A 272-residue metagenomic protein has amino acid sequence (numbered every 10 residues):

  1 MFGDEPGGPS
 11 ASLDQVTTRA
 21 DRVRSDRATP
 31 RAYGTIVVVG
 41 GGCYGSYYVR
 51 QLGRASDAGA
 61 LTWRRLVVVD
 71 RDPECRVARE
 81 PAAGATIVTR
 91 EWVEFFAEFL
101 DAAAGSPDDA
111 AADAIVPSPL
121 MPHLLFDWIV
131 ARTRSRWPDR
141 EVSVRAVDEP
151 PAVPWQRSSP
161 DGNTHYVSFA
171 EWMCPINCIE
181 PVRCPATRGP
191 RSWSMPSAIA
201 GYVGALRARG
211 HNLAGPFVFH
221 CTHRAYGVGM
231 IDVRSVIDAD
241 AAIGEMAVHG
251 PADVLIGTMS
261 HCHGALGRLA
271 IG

Functional and structural regions predicted by a protein language model:
F2-Y33, D57: A short, basic/flexible loop-to-alpha-helix module at the beginning of a structural domain
R31-R54, D70-R71: Glycine-rich adenosine-cofactor-binding loop
G41-S46, P117-F126, D148-P151, E171-N177 (+1 more regions): Gly/Ser/Thr-rich loops at beta-strand to alpha-helix junctions that form or flank small-molecule/cofactor-binding
R54-R64: Conserved S-adenosyl-L-methionine
W63-P81: NAD(P)-binding Rossmann-fold cofactor-contacting core
R76-P154: Phosphate-bearing ligand-interacting subdomains that bind or position ATP/ADP/UDP/GDP/NAD(P) or nucleotide-linked
S158-A239: A conserved mid-domain beta-alpha-beta active-site/ligand-binding segment of alpha/beta enzyme cores
V233-G272: Extended, charged low-complexity segments that frequently continue into or abut oligomerization scaffolds
